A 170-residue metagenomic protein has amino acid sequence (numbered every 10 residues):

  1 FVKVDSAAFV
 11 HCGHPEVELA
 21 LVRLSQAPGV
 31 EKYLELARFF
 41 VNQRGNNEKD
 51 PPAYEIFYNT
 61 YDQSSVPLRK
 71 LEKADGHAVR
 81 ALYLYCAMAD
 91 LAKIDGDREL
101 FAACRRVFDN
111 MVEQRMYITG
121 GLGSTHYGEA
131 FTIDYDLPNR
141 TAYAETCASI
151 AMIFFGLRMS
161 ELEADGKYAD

Functional and structural regions predicted by a protein language model:
F1-D170: Glycan-recognition and catalytic cores of secretory/periplasmic carbohydrate-active enzymes
